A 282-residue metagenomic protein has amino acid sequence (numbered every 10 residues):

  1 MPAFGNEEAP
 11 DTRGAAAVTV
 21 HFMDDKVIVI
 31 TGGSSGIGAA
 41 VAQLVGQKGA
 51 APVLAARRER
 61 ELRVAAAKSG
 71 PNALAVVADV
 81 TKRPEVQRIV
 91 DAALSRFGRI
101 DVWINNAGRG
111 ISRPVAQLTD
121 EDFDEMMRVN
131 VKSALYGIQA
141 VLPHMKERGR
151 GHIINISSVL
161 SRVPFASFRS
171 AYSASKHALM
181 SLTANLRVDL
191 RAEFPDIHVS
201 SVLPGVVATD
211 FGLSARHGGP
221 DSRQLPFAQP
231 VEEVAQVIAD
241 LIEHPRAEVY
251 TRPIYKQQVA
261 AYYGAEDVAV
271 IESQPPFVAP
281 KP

Functional and structural regions predicted by a protein language model:
S34-S35: Conserved glycine-rich cofactor-binding loop
K48-A65: Conserved glycine-rich Rossmann-like NAD(P)H-binding loop of the short-chain dehydrogenase/reductase
A78-R88, D120: The beta1-alpha1 cofactor-binding region of Rossmann-like NAD(H)/NADP(H)-dependent oxidoreductases
P114-V115, D122-E125: Substrate-binding pocket helix/loop in short-chain dehydrogenase/reductase
I138, S175: Active-site helix of classical SDR
S158: Residue(s) in the substrate-gating loop at a strand-loop-helix junction that position the organic substrate next
S201, P220-Q258: C-terminal helical subdomain
